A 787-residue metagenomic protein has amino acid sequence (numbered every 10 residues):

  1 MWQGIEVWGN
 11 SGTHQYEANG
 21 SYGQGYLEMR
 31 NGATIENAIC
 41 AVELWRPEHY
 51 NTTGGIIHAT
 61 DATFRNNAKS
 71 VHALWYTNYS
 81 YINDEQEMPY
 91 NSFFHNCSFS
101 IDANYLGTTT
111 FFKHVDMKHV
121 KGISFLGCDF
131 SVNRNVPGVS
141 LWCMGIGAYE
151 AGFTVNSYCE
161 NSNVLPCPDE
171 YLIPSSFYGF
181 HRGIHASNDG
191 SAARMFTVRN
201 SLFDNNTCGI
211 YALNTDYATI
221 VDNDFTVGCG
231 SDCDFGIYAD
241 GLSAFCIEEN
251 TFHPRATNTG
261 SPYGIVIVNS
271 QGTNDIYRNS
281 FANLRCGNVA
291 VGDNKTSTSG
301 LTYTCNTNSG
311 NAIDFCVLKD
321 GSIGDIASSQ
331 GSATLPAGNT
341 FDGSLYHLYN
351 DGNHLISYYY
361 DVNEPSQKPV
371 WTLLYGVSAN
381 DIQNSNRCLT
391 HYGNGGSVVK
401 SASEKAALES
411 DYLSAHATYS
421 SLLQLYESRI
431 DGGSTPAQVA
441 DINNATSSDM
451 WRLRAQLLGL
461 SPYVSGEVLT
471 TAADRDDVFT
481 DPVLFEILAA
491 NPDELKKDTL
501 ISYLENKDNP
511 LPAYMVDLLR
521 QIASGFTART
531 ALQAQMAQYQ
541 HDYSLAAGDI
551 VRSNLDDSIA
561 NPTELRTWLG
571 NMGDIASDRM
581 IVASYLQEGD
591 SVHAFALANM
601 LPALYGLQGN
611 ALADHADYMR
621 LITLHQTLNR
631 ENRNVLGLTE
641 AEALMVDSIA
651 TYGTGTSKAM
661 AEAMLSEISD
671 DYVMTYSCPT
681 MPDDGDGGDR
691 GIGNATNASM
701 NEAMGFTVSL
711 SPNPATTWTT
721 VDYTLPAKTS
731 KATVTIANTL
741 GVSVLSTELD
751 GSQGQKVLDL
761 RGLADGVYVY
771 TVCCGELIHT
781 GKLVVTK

Functional and structural regions predicted by a protein language model:
M1-W2, G20-C40, I57-V71, P89-F111 (+10 more regions): Beta-strand-rich solenoid/repeat architectures in extracellular/passenger domains of polysaccharide-targeting enzymes
H181, R285, S461-Y463, D476-D481 (+7 more regions): Generic helix N-cap/helix-start motif at coil->alpha-helix transitions
N339-L345, Y349-Y426, P682-I692: Extracellular/surface-exposed low-complexity segments
S403, F485-L488, V551, I581-Y585 (+2 more regions): Conserved small-residue packing positions in alpha-helical repeats and bundles
V551-N561, E588-P602, L636-E640: Helix-turn-helix repeat elements of alpha-solenoid scaffolds
R566-L569, L597-L601, A643, A650 (+1 more regions): Inward-facing hydrophobic residues that define packing positions of alpha-helical scaffold repeats
T675-S711, P726-A727: Residue-level detector of functionally pivotal "anchor" positions at catalytic/ligand-binding pockets or at interdomain
M704-S711, A715-K787: C-terminal outer-membrane/trafficking sorting elements
